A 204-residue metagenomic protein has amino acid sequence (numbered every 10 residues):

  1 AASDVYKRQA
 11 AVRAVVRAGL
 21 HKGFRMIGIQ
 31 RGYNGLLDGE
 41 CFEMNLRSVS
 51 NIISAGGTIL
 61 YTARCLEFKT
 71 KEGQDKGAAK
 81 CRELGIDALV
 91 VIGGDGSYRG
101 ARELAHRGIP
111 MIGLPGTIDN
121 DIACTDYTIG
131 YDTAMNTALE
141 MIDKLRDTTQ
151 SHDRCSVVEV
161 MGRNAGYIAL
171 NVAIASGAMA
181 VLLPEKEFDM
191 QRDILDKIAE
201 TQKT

Functional and structural regions predicted by a protein language model:
A2-Y6: Short, small-residue-biased leader/transition segments that mark boundaries at the very start of proteins
R8-V15, L36, K71-E72, L89-R102 (+4 more regions): Short glycine/serine/threonine-rich phosphate/pyrophosphate-binding segments that cradle anionic phosphate groups
R13-D38, N51-T58: Anionic-ligand anchoring segments at beta-strand to alpha-helix junctions in alpha/beta enzyme folds, i.e., glycine
R13-K22, F42-S48, E103-G113, I129-T133 (+1 more regions): A glycine- and small-aliphatic-rich helix-loop capping segment at beta-alpha/alpha-beta transitions that lines
L36-V91, T128-M141: Glycine-rich oxoanion-binding loops at beta->alpha junctions
V91-G93, R99-E103, P110, Y131-D153 (+1 more regions): Accessory alpha-helical/coil subdomains and C-terminal extensions that flank or cap enzyme catalytic cores
L114-Y127, Q150-S151, A175-S176: Acidic/polar active-site rim loop that often engages polyanionic ligands
